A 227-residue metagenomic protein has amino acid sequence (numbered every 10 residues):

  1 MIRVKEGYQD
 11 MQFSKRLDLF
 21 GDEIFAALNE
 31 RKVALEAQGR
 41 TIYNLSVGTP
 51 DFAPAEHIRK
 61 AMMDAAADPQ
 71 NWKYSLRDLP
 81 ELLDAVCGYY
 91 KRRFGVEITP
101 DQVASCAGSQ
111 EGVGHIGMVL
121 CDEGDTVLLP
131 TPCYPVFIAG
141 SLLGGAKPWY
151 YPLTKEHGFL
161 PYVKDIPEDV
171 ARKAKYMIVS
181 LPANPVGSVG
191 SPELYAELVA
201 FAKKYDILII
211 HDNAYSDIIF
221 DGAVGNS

Functional and structural regions predicted by a protein language model:
I2-G108, H115: N-terminal small-domain helix-loop-helix segment of the aminotransferase-like
L28, K32, F137, L198: Aromatic/hydrophobic pocket-lining residues that form π-stacking "cages" and hydrophobic walls in ligand
L35, G144, K204-Y205: Helix C-cap/helix->beta junction micro-motif
E97-V103, E123-T126, K173: Short acidic capping loops at alpha-helix termini that bridge into adjacent secondary structure
V119-S141: Conserved PLP-anchoring active-site segment centered on the Schiff-base-forming lysine
T131, Y150-T154: Short beta->alpha connector loops at strand-helix junctions that form conserved, small/polar/Pro-enriched
T154-N226: Active-site phosphate-binding strand-loop segment of PLP-dependent enzymes
